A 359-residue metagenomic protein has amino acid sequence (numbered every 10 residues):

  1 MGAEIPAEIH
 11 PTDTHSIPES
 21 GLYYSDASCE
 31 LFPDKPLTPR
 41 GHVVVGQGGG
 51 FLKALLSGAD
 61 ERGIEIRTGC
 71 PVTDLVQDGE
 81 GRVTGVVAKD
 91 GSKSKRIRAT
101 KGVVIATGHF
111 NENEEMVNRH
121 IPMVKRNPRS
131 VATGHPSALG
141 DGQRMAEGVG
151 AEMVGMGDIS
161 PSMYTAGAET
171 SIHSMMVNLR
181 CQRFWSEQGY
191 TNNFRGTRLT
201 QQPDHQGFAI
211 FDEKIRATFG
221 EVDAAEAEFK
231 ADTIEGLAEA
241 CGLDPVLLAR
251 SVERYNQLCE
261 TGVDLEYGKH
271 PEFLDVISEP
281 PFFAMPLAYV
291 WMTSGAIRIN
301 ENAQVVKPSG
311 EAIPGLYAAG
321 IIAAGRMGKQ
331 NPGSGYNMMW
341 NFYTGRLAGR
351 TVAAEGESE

Functional and structural regions predicted by a protein language model:
M1-S94, E114-E115, T261-P281: Conserved redox-cofactor binding core of oxidoreductases
I17, H135, L139, Q143-M145 (+1 more regions): An anion/pyrophosphate-binding glycine-rich loop and adjacent beta-alpha core in soluble alpha-beta enzymes
G46, D90-M163, M338, L347: Glycine-rich loop(s) and the adjacent beta-strand/alpha-helix scaffold that form part
D74, L247-Q330: A glycine-rich dinucleotide-binding beta-alpha-beta segment and adjacent secondary-structure elements that constitute
Q77, V177-N178, F184, I299 (+2 more regions): Hydrophobic alpha-helical segments, especially N-terminal targeting/anchoring helices
M145-E152, C241-D244, A249-V252, C259 (+1 more regions): Internal hydrophobic alpha-helix adjacent to the cofactor/substrate pocket in enzyme cavities
I159-T170, G189-G196, V290-S294, I322-M338: Glycine-rich phosphate/pyrophosphate-binding beta-alpha loops
